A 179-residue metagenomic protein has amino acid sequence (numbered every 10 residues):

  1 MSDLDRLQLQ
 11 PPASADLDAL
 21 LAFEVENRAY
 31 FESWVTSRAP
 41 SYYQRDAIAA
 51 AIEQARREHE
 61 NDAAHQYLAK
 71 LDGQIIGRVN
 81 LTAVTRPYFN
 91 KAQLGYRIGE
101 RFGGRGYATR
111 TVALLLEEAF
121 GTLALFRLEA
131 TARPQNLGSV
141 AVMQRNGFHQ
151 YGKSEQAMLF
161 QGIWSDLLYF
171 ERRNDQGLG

Functional and structural regions predicted by a protein language model:
M1-A19, F23-Y30, Q66-G179: Acyl-donor (CoA/ACP) binding surface of acyl/acetyltransferases
P12, F23, P40-A47, N61: Generic, well-ordered alpha-helical segments
E32-E53: Conserved GNAT-fold acetyl-CoA-binding loop/helix
P40-S41, E53-L68: A short helix-loop-beta-strand connector motif used in the catalytic cores of GNAT acetyltransferases and, in some
